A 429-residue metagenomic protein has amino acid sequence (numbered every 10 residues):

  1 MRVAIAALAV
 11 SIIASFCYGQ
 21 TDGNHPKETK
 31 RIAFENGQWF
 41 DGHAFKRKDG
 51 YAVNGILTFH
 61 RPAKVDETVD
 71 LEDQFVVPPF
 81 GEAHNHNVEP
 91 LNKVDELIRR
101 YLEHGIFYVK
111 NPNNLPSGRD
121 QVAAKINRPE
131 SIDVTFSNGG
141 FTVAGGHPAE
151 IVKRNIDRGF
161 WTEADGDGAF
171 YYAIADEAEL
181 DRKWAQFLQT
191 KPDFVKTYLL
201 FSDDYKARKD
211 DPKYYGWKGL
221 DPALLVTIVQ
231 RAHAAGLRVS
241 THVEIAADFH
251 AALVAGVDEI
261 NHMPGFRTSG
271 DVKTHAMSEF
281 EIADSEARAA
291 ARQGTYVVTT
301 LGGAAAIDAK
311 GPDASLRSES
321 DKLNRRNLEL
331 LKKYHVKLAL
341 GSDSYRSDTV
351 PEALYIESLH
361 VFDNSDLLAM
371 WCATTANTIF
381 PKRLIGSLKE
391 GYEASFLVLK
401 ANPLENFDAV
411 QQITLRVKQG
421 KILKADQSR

Functional and structural regions predicted by a protein language model:
A4-S15: Bacterial N-terminal signal peptides
C17-D66, A401-N406, K421: N-terminal metal-binding scaffold of metallo-dependent hydrolase/deaminase domains
I32-F34, A63-K93, F107: Replace "His-x-His-based motif
G37, G55, D73, H84 (+11 more regions): Divalent metal-coordination and catalytic microenvironments
F80, D95-P212, W217-L237, S285-A306 (+1 more regions): Divalent-metal coordination cores built from histidine and acidic residues
N87-P90, L115-D120, L200-K206, E244-H250 (+3 more regions): Active-site environment of divalent metal-dependent phosphoester hydrolases
K209-K322, K337-A339, N377-I379, K400: Active-site core of metal-dependent hydrolases
E319-N402: His/Asp/Glu-enriched, well-ordered alpha-helical/loop segment that forms or immediately abuts the divalent-metal
